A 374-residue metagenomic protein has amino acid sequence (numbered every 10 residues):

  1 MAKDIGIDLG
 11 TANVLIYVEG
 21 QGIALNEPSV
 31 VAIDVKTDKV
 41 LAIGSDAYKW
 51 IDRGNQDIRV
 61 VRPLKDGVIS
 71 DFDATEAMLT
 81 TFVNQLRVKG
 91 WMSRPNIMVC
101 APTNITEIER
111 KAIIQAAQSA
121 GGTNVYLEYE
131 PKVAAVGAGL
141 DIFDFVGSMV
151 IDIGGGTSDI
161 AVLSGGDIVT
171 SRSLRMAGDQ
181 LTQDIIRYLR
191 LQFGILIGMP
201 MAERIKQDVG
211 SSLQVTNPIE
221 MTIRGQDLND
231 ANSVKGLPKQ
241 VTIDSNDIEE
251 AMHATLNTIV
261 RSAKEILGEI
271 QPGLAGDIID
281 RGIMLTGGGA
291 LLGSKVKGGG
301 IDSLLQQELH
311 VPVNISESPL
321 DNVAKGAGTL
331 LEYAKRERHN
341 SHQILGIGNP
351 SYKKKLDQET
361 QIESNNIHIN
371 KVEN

Functional and structural regions predicted by a protein language model:
M1-I153, A161-I283, A290-N374: Nucleotide/phosphate-binding catalytic cleft detector across ATP-hydrolyzing and phosphate-transferring enzymes
